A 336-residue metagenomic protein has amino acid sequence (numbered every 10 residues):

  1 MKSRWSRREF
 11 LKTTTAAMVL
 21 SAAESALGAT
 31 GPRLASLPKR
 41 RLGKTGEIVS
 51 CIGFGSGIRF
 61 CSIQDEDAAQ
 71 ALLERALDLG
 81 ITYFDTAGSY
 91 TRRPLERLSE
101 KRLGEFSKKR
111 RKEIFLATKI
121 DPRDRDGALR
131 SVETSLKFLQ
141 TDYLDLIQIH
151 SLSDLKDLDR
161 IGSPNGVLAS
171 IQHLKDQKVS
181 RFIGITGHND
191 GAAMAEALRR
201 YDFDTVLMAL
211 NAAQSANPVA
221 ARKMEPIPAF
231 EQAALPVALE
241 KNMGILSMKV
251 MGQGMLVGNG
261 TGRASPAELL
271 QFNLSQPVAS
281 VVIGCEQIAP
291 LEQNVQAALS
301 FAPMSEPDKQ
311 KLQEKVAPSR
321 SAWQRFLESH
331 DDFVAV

Functional and structural regions predicted by a protein language model:
M1-S21: N-terminal secretory signal peptides and thylakoid transit peptides that target proteins across membranes
E24-I52: C-terminal segment of N-terminal export signals and the immediately downstream linker at the start of the mature
L42, F54, F84, L103 (+5 more regions): Conserved, mostly hydrophobic/aromatic
G55-E66, K119-D126, G258-T261: Active-site mouth loops of central-metabolism enzymes
I81, R222, A229-V336: Structured C-terminal cap/extension of enzyme domains
D85-E105, D154: Glycine-rich, proline-tolerant flexible connector loops at the mouths of alpha/beta enzymes
E100-A117, L168-H173: Alpha-helix-loop-beta-strand connector modules within alpha/beta enzyme cores
R123-A229, A233, L239-L246: Glycine/proline-rich, positively charged, aromatic-decorated active-site loop/lid region on the catalytic face
